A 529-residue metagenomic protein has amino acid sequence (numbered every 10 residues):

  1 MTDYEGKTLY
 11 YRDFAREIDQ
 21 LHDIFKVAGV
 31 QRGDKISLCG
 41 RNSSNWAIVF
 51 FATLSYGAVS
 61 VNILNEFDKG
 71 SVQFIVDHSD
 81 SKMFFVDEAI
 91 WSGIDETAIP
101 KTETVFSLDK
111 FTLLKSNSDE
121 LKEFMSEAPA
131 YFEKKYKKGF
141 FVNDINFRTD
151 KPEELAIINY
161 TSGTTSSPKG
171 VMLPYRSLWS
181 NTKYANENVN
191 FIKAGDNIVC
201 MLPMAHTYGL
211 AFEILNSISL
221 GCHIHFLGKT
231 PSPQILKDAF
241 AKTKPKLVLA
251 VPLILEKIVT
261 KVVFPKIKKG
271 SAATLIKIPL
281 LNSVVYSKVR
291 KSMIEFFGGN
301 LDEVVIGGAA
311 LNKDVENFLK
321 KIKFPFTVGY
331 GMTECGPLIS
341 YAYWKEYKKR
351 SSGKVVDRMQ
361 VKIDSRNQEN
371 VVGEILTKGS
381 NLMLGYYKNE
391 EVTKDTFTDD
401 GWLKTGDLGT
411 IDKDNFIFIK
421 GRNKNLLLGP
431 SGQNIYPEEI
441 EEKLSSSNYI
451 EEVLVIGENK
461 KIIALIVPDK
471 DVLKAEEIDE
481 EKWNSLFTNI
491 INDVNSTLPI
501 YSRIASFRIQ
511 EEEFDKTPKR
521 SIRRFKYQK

Functional and structural regions predicted by a protein language model:
M1-G29, D34-S43, A47-F51, D68-Q73 (+1 more regions): Conserved AMP-binding/adenylate-forming core of the ANL superfamily
Y10-R12, R148, A156-T182: Conserved AMP-binding A3 loop
A28, S55-E133, I145, K460: Structural core segment of the AMP-binding/adenylate-forming
F84, G379, L384-G385, L408-I500: AMP-binding/adenylate-forming catalytic core of the ANL superfamily
S126-Y160, S167, F191-N197: Conserved pre-ATP/AMP-binding loop-to-beta segment of ANL
W179-N197, M204-S292, N300: Conserved AMP-binding/adenylation subdomain of ANL enzymes
K246-L249, V259-Y347, E451: Gly/Ser/Thr-rich phosphate-binding loop
V355, K362, E369-N370, E374-G429: Conserved ATP-binding/catalytic segment of the ANL
